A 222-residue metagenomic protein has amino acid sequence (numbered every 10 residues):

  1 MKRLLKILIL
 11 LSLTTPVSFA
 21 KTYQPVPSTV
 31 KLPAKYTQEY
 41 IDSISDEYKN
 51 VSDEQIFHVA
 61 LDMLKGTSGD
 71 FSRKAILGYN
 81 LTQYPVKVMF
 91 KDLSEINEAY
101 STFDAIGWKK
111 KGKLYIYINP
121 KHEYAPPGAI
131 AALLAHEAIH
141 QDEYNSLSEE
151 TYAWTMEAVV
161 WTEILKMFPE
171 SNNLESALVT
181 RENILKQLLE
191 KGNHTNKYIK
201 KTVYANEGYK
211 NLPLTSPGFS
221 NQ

Functional and structural regions predicted by a protein language model:
K2-L10: Sec-dependent signal peptide recognition, specifically the positively charged N-region followed immediately by
L11-S18: Hydrophobic h-region of N-terminal signal peptides that target proteins for export in Gram-negative bacteria
Y36, I41-Y115, N173: Auxiliary, metal-adjacent structural segments of Zn-dependent hydrolase domains
V51, Y124-A129, L133, L147-S148: Soluble non-cytosolic domains of exported or imported proteins
A132-Y144: Active-site recognition of the HExxH zinc-binding catalytic motif
N145-I184: Post-HExxH zinc-binding segment in Zn-dependent metallohydrolases
E190-Q222: Pan-zinc metallopeptidase signature
